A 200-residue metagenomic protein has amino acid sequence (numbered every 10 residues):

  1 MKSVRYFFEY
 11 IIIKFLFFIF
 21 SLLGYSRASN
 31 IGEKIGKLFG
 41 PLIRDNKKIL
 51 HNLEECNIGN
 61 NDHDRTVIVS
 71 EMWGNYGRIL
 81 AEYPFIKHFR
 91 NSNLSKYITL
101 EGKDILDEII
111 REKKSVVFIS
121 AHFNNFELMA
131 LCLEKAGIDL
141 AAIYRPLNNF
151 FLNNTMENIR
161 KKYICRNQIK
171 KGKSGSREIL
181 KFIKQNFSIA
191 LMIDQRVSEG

Functional and structural regions predicted by a protein language model:
M1-S120, T155: Membrane-anchoring hydrophobic helices of lipid-metabolizing enzymes
K87-G200: Soluble catalytic domains of membrane acyltransferases
